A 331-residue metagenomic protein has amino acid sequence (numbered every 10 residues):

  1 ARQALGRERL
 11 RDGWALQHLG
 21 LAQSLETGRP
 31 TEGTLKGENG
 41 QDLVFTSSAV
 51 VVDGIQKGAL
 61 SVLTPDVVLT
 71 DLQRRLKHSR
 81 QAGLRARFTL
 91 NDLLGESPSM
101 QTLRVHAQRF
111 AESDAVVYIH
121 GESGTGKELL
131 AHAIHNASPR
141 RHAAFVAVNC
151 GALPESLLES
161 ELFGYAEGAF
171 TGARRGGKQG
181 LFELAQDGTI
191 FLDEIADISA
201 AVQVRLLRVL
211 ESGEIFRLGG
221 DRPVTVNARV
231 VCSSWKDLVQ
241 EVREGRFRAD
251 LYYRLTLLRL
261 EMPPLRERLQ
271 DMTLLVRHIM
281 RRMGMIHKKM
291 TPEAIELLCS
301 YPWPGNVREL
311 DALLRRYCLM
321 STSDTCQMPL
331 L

Functional and structural regions predicted by a protein language model:
A1-T27, E38: PAS-family sensory domains
S24-A82: Interdomain "pre-motor" coupling segment immediately N-terminal to P-loop NTPase/helicase cores
Q41-F45, V146, V226-A228: PAS and PAS-like sensory/regulatory domains
T64-A115: Flexible nucleotide-interacting loop at or near the entrance of a catalytic core
V67, A196-D197, L207: Catalytic acidic motif of RecA-like/P-loop NTPases
D92, H106-G172, E183-S199, P264-L269 (+1 more regions): Conserved post-Walker A coupling segment in P-loop NTPases
S138-A143, G219-R229, K236-L331: Nucleotide-binding/hydrolysis machinery
G176-D187, F191, S199-R205, F216-W235 (+1 more regions): AAA+/SF3 P-loop NTPase mechanochemical coupling elements
